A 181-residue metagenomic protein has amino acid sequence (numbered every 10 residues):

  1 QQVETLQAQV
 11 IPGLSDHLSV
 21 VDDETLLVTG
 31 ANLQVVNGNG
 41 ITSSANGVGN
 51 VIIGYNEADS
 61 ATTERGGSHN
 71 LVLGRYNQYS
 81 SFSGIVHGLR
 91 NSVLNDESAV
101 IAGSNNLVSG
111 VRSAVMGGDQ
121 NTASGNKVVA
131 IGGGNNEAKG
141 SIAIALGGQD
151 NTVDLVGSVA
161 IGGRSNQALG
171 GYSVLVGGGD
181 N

Functional and structural regions predicted by a protein language model:
I11-N181: Periodic small-residue-enriched repeat registers in elongated scaffold domains
